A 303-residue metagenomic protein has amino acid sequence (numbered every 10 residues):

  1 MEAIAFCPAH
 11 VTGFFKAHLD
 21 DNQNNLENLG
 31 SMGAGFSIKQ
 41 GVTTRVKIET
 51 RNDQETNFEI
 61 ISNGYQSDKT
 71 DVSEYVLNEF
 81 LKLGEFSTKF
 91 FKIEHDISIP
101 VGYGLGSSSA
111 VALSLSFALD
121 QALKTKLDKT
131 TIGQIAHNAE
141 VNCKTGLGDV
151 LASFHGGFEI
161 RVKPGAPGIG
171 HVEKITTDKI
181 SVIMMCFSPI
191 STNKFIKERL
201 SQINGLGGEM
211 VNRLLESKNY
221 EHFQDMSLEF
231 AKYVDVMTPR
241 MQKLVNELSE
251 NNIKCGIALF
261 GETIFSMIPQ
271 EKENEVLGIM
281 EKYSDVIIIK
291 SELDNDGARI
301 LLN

Functional and structural regions predicted by a protein language model:
M1-V101, E292-N303: ATP-binding N-lobe of GHMP and related small-molecule kinases
E2, M32-G35, Y103, E140-N142 (+3 more regions): A generic local secondary-structure boundary/capping motif
A3-I4, I169-N303: C-terminal nucleotide
H10, F14, D20, S37 (+9 more regions): Change "in soluble alpha/beta enzymes" to "in soluble alpha/beta proteins
S87-I99, Q134-V141, R240-E250: Short, hydrophobic/aliphatic alpha-helical segments
L105-K129: DPxDG-like acidic metal-binding loop motif
K129-V172: Alpha/beta catalytic cores of group-transfer enzymes, especially the acyltransferase/condensing modules of polyketide
